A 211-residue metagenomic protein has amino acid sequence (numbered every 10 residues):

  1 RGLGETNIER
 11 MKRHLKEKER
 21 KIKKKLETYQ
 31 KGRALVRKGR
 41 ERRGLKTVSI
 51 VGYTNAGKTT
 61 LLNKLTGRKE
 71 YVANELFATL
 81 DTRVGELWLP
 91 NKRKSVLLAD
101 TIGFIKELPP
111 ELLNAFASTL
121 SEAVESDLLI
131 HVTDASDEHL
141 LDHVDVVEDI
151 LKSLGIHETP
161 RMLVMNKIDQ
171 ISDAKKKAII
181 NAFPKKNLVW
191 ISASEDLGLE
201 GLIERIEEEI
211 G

Functional and structural regions predicted by a protein language model:
R1-L113, L120-V124: Conserved G1/Walker A P-loop phosphate-binding module
R93-K94, D127, T159, K186: Short coil/turn segments at beta-strand junctions that form active-site/ligand-binding loops
I102-I105, A135-H139, K167-S172, S194-G198: Conserved nucleotide-binding/hydrolysis micro-motifs of P-loop NTPases
E107-P110, H139-V144, S172-K177: Conserved ATPase-coupling elements of RecA-like P-loop NTPase cores
L112-D137, S153: Inter-motif core of Ras-like GTPase G domains
H131, L163-M165: Structural beta-sheet core signal
L140-L154: Amphipathic helical hotspot of TIR/SEFIR-family domains
T159-M162, D169-G211: Canonical P-loop GTPase G-domain recognition
